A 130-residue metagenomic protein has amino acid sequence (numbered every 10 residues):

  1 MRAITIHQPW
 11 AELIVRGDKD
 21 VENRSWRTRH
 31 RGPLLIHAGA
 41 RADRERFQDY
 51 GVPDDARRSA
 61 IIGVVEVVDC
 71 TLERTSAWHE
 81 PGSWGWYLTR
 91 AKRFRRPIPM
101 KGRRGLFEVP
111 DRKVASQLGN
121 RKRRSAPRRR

Functional and structural regions predicted by a protein language model:
M1-R130: Structured alpha/beta reader/binder surfaces that contact nucleic acids or chromatin modification marks
